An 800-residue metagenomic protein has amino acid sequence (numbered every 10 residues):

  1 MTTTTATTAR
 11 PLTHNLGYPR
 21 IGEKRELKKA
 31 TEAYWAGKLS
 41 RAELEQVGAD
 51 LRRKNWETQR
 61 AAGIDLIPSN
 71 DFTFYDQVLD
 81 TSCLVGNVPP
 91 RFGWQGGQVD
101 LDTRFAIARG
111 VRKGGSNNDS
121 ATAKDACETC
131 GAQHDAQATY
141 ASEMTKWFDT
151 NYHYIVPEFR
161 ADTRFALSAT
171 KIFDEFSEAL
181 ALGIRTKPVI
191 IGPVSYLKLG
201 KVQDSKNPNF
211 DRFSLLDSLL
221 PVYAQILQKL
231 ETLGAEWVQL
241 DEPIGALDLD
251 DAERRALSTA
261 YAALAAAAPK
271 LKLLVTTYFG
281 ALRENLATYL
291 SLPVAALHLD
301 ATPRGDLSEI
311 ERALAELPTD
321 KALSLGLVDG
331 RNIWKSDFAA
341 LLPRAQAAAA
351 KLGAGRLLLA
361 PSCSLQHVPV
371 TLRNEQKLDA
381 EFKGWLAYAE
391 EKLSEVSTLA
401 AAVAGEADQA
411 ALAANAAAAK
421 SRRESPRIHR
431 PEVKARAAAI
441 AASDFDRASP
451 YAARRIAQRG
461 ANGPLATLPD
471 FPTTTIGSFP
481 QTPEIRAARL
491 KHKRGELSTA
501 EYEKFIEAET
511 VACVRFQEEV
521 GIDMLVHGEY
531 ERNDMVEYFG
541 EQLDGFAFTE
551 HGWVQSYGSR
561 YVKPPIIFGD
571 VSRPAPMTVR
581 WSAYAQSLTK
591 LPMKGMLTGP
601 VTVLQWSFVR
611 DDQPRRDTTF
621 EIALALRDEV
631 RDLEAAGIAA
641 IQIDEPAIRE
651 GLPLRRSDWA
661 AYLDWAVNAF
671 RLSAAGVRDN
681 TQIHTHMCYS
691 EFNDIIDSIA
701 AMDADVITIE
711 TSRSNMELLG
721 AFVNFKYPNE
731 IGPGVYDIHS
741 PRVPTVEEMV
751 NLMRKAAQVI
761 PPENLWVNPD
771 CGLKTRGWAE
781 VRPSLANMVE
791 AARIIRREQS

Functional and structural regions predicted by a protein language model:
M1-S800: Domain-level signal for soluble alpha/beta catalytic cores
